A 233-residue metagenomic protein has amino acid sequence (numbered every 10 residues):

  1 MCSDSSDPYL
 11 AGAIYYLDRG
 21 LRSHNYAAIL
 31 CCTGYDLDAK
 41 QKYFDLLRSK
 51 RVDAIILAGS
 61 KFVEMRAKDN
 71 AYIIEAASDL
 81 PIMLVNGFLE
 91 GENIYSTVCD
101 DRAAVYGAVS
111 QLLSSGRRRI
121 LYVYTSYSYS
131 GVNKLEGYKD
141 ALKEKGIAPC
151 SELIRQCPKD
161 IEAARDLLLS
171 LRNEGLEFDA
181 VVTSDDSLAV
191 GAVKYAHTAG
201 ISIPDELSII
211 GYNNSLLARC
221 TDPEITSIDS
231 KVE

Functional and structural regions predicted by a protein language model:
M1-S110, S114, N173: Alpha-helical recognition/docking segments in bacterial nutrient-uptake and carbohydrate-utilization systems
M1-S6, R119-T125: Short beta-strand segments enriched in small/hydrophobic residues
Y9-S23, A104-Q111, Y129-A148, A163 (+2 more regions): Short, solvent-exposed amphipathic alpha-helices that sit in or adjacent to ligand/effector-binding or catalytic
L21-C32, I120-Y122, K139-R165: Short beta-strand elements in bilobed, periplasmic/extracellular small-molecule ligand-binding domains
V52-K61, L121-V123, I154, E174-D185 (+1 more regions): Periplasmic-binding protein-like
A58, V85, S115, S130 (+2 more regions): Replace "coordinates the UDP/GDP/TDP-sugar" with "coordinates nucleotide-activated sugar donors
N93-Y122, V132, E136, D140 (+3 more regions): Hydrophobic alpha-helical segments within soluble ligand-binding/sensing domains
L168-E233: Flexible loop/turn connectors
